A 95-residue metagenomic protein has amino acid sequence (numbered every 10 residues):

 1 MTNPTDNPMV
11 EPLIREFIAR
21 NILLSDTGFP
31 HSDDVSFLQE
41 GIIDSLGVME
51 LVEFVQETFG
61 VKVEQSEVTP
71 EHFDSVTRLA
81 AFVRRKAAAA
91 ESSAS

Functional and structural regions predicted by a protein language model:
T2-P30, A81-S95: Thiotemplate assembly-line natural product biosynthesis machinery
P4-P8, I42, P70: Charge-dense, low-complexity intrinsically disordered segments
I22-I42, G60-T69, S92-S95: Phosphopantetheine carrier-protein modules
S45: Catalytic nucleophile serine of serine hydrolases, specifically the conserved "nucleophile elbow" pentapeptide
M49: Conserved catalytic core of two-component sensor histidine kinases
V52: Short-chain dehydrogenase/reductase
E67-R78: AMP-binding/adenylate-forming catalytic domain of the ANL superfamily
